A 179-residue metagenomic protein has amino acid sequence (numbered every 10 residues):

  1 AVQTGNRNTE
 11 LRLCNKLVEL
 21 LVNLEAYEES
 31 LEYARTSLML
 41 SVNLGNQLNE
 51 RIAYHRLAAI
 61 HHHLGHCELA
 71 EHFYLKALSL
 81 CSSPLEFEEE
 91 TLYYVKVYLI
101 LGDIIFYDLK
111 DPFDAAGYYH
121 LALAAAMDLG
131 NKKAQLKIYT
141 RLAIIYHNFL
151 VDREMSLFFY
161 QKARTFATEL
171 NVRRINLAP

Functional and structural regions predicted by a protein language model:
V2-Q3, E19, T36-N43, A59 (+3 more regions): Amphipathic alpha-helical segments of tetratricopeptide repeats
T4, L24, L44, L64 (+4 more regions): Structural motif corresponding to the intra-repeat A-B loop/turn of tetratricopeptide repeats
T4, N8, E28, L48 (+5 more regions): Residue signature of alpha-solenoid helical repeat architecture, marking inter-repeat boundaries and helix-start
R12, E32, I52, H72 (+5 more regions): Residue register of alpha-helical TPR repeats
L17, S30, A34-S37, L57 (+8 more regions): Tetratricopeptide repeat
L85, G102, Y107-L109, A143 (+2 more regions): Short coil/turn linking the two alpha-helices of tandem helical-hairpin repeats
